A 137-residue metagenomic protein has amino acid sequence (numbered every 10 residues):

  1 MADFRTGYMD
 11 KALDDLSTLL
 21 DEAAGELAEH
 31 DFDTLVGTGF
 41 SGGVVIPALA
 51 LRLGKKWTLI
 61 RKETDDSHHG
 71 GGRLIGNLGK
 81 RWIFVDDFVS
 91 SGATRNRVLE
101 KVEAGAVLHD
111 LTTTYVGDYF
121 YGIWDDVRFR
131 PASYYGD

Functional and structural regions predicted by a protein language model:
M1-D3, G43-I46: Short, compositionally biased "basic patch" segments
M1-E29, G79: Active-site-facing substrate-recognition patch
L19, A23, G42-V45, L53: Generic hydrophobic, aliphatic-rich segments that mediate packing or membrane embedding
A23-H30, L49, V98-E103: Alpha-helix C-terminal capping segments
H30-S41, D110-T113: Short glycine-rich phosphate-binding loop at a beta-alpha junction
G42, S91, Y115-G117: Alpha-helix N-cap/loop-to-helix initiation residues
V45-D86, S91-L99: Short, glycine/charge-rich flexible loops or terminal/linker lids adjacent to PRPP-binding catalytic cores
L99-D137: PRPP-dependent phosphoribosyltransferase catalytic core
